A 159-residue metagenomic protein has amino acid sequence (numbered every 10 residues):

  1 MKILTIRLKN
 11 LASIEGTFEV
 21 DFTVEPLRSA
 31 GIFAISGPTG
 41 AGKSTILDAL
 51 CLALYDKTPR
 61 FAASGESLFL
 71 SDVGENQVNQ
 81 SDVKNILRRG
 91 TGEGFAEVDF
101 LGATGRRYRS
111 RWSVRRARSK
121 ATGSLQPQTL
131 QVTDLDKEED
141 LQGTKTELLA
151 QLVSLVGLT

Functional and structural regions predicted by a protein language model:
M1-T159: Extreme N-terminal "head/tail" segments of very large remodeling/mechanoenzyme assemblies
